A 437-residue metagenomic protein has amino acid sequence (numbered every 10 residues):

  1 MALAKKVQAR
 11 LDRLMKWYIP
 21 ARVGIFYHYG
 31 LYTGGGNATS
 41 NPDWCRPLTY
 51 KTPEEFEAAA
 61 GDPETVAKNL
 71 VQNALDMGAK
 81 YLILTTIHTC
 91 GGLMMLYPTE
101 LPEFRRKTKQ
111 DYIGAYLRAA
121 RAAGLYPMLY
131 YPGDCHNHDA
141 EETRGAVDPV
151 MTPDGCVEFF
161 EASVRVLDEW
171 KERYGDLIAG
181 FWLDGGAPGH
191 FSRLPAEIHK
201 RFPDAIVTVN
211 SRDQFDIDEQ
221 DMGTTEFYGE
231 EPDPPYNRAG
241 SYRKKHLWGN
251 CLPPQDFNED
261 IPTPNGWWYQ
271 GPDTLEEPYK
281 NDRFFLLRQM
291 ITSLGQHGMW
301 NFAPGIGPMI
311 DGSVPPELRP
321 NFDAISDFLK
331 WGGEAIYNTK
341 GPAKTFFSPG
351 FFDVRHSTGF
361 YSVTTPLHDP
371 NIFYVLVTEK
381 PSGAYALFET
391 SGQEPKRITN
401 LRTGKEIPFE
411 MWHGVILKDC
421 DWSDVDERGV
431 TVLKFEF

Functional and structural regions predicted by a protein language model:
M1-F437: Mature catalytic domains of secreted/periplasmic carbohydrate-active enzymes
